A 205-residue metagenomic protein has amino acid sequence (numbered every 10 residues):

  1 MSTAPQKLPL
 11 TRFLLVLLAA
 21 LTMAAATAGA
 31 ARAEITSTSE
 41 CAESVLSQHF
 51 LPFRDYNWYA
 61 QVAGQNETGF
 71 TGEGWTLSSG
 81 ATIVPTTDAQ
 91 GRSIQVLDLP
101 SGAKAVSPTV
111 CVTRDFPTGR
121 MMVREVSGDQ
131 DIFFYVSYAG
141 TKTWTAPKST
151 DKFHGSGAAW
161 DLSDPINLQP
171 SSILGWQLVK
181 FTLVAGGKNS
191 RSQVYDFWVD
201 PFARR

Functional and structural regions predicted by a protein language model:
S2-L15: Bacterial N-terminal signal peptides that target proteins for export
L14-A25: Bacterial N-terminal signal peptides
G29-A33: Sec/Tat signal peptide C-region and signal peptidase I cleavage site
E34-G80, F197-R205: Extracellular carbohydrate-recognition regions
T36-S37, S79-K104: Short carbohydrate-recognition loop motifs
F53-N57, A139-Q193: Extracellular carbohydrate recognition and processing domains and analogous Trp-centered ligand-binding platforms
W75-S78, P117-M122, G128-Y138: Beta-strand acidic-aromatic groove motif in beta-rich domains, primarily in extracellular
G102-A103, C111-R120, S127-D129, W176: Extended extracellular/luminal ectodomain segments enriched in beta-structured repeat modules
